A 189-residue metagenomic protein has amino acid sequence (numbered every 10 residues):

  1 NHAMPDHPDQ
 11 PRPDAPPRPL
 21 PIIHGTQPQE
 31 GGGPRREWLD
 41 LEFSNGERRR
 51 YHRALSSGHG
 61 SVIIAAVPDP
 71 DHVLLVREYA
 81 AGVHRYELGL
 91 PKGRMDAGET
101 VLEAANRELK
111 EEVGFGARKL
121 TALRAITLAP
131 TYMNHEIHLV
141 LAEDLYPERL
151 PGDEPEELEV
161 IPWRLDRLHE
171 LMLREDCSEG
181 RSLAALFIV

Functional and structural regions predicted by a protein language model:
N1-A3: Short, Lys/Arg-enriched N-terminal segments with co-localized hydrophobic residues within the first ~10-30 amino acids
P5-D9, P17-L20, A54, V62-R107: Conserved Nudix-box catalytic region and its N-terminal flanking loop in Nudix hydrolases and closely related
H7-P34: A short, N-terminal "cap"/entry segment at the start of jelly-roll beta-barrel domains of the cupin/DSBH fold
T26-I63, D69: Acidic, metal-coordinating catalytic segment for phosphate/diphosphate chemistry, firing primarily on the Nudix
E30-G31, G82, P130-Y132: Short glycine/serine/proline-enriched coil/turn segments at secondary-structure junctions
G60-I63, P68, G93-G180: Unchanged
